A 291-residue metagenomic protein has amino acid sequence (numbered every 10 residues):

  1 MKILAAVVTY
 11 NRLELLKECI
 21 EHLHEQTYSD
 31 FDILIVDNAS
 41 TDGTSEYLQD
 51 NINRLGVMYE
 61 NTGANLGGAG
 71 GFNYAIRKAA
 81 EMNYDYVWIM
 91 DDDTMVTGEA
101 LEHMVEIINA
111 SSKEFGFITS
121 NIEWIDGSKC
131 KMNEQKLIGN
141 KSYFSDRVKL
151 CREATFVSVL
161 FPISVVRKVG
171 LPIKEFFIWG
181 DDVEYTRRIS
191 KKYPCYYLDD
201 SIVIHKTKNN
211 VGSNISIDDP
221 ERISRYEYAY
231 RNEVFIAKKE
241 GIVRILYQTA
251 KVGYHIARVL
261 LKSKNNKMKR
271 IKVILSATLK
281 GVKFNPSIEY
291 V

Functional and structural regions predicted by a protein language model:
E21-D30: Short, acidic, metal-binding catalytic loop of nucleotide-sugar glycosyltransferases
H22, D37-E46, A64, T94: A conserved acidic beta->alpha catalytic loop
T62-M82: Glycine-rich, basic loop-to-helix element that forms the pyrophosphate-binding segment of sugar-nucleotide handling
Y84-D93: Short beta-strand-to-loop acidic/aromatic patch adjacent to the donor-nucleotide binding site
E99-K131: Conserved donor NDP-sugar-binding/catalytic core segment of glycosyltransferases
S142-F161, S190: A recurrent flexible, glycine/aromatic-enriched loop bordering the glycosyltransferase active site that acts as
V159, V165-G170, E175-S201, T207: A short, conserved alpha-helix in the catalytic core of glycosyltransferases
I242-V291: Non-catalytic, C-terminal membrane-associated alpha-helical segments of glycosyltransferases
